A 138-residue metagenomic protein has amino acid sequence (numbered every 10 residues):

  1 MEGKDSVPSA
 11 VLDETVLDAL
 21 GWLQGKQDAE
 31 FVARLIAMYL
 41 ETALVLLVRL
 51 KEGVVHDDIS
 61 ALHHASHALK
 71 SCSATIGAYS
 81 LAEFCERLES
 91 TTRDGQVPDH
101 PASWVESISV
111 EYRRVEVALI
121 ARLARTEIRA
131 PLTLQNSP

Functional and structural regions predicted by a protein language model:
M1-H64, A68-P138: Two-component system phosphorelay core
